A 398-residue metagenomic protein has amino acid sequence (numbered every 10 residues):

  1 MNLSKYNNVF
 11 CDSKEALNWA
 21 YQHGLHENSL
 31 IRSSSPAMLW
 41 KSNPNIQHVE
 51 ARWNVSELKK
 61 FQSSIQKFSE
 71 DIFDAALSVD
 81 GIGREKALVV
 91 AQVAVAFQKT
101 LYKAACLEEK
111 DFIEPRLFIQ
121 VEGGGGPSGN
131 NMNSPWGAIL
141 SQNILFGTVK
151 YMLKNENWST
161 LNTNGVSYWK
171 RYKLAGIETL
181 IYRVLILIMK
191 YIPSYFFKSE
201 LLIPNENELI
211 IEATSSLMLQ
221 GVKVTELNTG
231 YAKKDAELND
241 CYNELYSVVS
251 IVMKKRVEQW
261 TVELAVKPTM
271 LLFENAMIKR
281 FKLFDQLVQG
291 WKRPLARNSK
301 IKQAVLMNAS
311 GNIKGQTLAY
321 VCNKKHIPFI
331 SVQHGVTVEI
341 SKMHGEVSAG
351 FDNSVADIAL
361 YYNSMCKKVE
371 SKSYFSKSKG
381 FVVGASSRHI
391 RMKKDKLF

Functional and structural regions predicted by a protein language model:
M1-F398: Catalytic-core helical/loop segments in enzymes performing group transfer/polymerization on anionic/lipid-linked
